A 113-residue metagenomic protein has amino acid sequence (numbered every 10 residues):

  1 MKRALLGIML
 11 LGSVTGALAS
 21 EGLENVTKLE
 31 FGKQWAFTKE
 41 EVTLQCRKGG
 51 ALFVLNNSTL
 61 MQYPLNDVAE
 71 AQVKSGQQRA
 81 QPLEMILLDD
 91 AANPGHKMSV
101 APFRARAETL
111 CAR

Functional and structural regions predicted by a protein language model:
A4-S13: Sec-dependent N-terminal signal peptides
S13, T38-E40, A105: Processing junctions and N-termini across compartments
A19-L60: N-terminal secretory signal peptides
E21, T38, C46, V68-V73 (+2 more regions): Contiguous interface-forming segments/domains that mediate binding rather than catalysis
F53-I86: Flexible, solvent-exposed short loops/turns enriched in glycine
G76-R113: C-terminal partner/receptor-binding element of secreted or periplasmic proteins
